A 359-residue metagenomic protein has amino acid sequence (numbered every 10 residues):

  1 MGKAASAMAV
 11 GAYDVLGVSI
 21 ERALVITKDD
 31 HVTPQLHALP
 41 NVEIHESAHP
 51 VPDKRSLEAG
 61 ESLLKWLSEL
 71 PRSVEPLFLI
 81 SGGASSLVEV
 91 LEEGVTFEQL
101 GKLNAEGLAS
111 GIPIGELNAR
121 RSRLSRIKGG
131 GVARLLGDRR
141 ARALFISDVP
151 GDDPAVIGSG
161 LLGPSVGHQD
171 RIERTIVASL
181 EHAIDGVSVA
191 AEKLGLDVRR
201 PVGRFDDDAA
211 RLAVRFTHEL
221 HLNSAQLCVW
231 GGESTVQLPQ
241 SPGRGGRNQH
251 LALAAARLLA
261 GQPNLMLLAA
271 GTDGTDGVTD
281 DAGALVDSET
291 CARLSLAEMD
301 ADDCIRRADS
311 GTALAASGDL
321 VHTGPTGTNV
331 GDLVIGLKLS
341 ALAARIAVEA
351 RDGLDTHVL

Functional and structural regions predicted by a protein language model:
K3-A4, M8-P34: Active-site cofactor/substrate anionic-group-binding motifs, chiefly glycine- and Lys/Arg-rich phosphate-binding loops
L24-T27, L77-G82, A143-V149, G158 (+2 more regions): Short beta-strand segments
I26-D30, L227, T235-D281: Active-site catalytic microenvironments in core metabolic enzymes, especially phosphate/sugar-handling
T27-R72: Glycine-rich oxoanion-binding loops at beta->alpha junctions
E93-H168: Internal gly/pro-rich beta-alpha loop/helix module that stabilizes soluble enzyme cofactors or their anionic handles
V95-P113, S165-D170, S241-L267, A347-V358: Gly/Ser/Thr-rich active-site loops/lids in small-molecule metabolic enzymes that frequently grip phosphoryl groups
R121, L136-A143, G151-L222: Accessory alpha-helical/coil subdomains and C-terminal extensions that flank or cap enzyme catalytic cores
A254-L359: Internal helix-turn-beta structural module
